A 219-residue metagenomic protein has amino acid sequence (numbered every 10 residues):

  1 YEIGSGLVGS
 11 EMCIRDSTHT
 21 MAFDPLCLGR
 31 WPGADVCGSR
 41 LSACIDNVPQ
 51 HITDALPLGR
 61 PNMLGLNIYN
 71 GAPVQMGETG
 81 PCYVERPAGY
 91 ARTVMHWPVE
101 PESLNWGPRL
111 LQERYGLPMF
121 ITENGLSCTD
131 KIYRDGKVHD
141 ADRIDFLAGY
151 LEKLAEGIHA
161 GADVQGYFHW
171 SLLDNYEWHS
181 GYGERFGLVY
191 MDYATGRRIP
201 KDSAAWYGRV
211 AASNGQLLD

Functional and structural regions predicted by a protein language model:
Y1-G9, C13-I14: Single conserved hydrophobic/aromatic residue that forms the stacking wall/gate of nucleotide- or nucleobase-binding
E11, R15, T93-E100, H139-F146 (+1 more regions): Residue-level preference for long, well-ordered alpha-helices that form the structural scaffold of enzyme catalytic
E11, R15-V48: Conserved alpha/beta catalytic core and glycan-binding cleft of carbohydrate-active enzymes
R15-L28, F186-A204: Extended substrate-binding grooves/exosites of carbohydrate-active enzymes
S39-R134, D142, G149-I158, D163-D174 (+1 more regions): Glycoside hydrolase catalytic-domain groove-lining segments
G80, D135-K137, Y182-F186: Short secondary-structure boundary/capping segments
S127, D174-P200, G208: Catalytic cores of eukaryotic secretory-pathway lumenal/extracellular enzymes that build and remodel glycoconjugates
G161, A194-D219: Carbohydrate-binding surfaces of carbohydrate-active enzymes
